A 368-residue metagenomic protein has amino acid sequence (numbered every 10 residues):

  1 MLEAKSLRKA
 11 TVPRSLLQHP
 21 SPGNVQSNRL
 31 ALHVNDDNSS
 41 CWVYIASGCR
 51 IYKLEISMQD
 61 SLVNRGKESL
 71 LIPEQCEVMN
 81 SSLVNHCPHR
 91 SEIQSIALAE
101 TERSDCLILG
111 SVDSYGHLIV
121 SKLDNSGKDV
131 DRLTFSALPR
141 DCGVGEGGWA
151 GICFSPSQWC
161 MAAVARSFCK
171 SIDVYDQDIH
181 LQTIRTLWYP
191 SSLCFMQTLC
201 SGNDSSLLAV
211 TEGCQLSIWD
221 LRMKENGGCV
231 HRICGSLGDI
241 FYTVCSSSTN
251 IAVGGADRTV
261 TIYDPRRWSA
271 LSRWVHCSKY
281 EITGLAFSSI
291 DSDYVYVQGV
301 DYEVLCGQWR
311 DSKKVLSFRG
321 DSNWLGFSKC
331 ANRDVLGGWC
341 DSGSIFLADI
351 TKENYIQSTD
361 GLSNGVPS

Functional and structural regions predicted by a protein language model:
M1-Q18, D37-C87, Y115-S136: Beta-propeller domains
L2-A31, D36-W42, Q59, D301-V304 (+1 more regions): Terminal intrinsically disordered, low-complexity extensions flanking WD-repeat/beta-propeller proteins
N24-V34, P88-E100, R140-F154, T186-S201 (+3 more regions): Canonical WD40 repeat/beta-propeller blade segments in eukaryotic WD-repeat proteins
S27-R29, S40-W42, G48-I51, I93 (+1 more regions): A common structural microfeature
S39-Y44, R103-G110, Q158-V164, Q182 (+7 more regions): Structural hallmark of WD40 beta-propellers
A46-R50, V112-G116, A165-F168, E212-G213 (+2 more regions): Short, flexible beta-strand-to-coil junctions
S57-N64, H117-A137, S167-S192, L199-S206 (+5 more regions): Per-blade loop-tip surfaces of WD-repeat and WD-like beta-propellers in eukaryotic adaptors/scaffolds
S91-R185: Alpha-solenoid helical-repeat scaffolds
